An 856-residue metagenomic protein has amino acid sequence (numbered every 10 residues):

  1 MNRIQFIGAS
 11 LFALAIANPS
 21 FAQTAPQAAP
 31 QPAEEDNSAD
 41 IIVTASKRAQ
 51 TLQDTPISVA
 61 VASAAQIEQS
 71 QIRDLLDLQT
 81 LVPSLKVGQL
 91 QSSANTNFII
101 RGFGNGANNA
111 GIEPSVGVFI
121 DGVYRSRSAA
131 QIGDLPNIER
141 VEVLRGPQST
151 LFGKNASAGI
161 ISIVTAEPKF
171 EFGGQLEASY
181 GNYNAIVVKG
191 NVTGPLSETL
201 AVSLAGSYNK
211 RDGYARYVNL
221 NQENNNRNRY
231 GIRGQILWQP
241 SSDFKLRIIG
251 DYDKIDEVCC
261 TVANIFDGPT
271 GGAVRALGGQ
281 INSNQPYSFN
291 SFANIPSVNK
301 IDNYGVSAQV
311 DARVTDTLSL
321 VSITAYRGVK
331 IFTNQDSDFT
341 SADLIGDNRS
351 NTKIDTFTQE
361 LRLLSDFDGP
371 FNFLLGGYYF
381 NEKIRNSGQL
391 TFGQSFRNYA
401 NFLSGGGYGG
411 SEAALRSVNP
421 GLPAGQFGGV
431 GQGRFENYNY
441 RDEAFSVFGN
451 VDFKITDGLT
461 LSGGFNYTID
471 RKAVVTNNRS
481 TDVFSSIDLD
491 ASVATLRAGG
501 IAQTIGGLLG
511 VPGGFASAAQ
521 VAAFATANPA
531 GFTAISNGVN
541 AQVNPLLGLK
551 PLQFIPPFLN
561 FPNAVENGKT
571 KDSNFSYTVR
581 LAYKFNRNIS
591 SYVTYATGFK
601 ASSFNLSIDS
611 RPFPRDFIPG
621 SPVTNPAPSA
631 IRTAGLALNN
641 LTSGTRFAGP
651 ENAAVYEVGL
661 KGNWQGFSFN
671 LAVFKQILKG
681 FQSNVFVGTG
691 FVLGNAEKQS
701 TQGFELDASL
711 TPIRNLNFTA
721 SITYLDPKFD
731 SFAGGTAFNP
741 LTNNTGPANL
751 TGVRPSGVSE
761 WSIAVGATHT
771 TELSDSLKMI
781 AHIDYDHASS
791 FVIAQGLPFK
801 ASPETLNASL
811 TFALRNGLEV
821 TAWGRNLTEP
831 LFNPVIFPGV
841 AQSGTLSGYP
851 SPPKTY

Functional and structural regions predicted by a protein language model:
M1-S70, L76-T80, S242, A312: N-terminal Sec signal peptide and the immediately downstream disordered periplasmic leader that contains the TonB box
A29, I57-G106, V116-D134, R140-Q148: Periplasmic N-terminal accessory/gating domains of Gram-negative outer-membrane beta-barrel systems
D36, T391-R397, D786-A794, F812-Y856: C-terminal beta-signal and adjacent terminal beta-strands/loops of Gram-negative outer-membrane beta-barrel proteins
S70, T96, E113-S115, R127 (+11 more regions): Outer-membrane beta-barrel translocator/receptor signature
S162, F170-E171, E177-S179, N191-A293 (+6 more regions): Periplasmic-side early beta-strands and strand-to-turn transitions of outer-membrane beta-barrels
A215-E223, C259-F292, D336-D347, Q389-F435 (+5 more regions): Solvent-exposed loop segments that connect transmembrane elements
Q309-R313, S319-A325, V329-Q335, K584-K600 (+6 more regions): Membrane-embedded beta-barrel scaffold of Gram-negative outer-membrane proteins
F373-L374, S668, V673-L678, G694-Q795: Gram-negative outer-membrane beta-barrel transporters
